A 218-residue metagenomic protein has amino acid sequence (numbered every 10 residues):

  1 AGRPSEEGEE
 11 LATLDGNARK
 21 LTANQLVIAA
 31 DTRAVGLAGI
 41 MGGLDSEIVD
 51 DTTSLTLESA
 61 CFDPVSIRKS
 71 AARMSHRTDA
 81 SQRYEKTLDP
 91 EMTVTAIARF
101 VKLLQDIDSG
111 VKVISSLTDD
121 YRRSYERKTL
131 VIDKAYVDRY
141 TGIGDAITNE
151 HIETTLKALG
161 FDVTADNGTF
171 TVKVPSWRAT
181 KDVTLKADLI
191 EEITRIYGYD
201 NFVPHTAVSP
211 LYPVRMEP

Functional and structural regions predicted by a protein language model:
A1-P218: RNA/tRNA-interacting regions in translation and RNA-turnover enzymes
